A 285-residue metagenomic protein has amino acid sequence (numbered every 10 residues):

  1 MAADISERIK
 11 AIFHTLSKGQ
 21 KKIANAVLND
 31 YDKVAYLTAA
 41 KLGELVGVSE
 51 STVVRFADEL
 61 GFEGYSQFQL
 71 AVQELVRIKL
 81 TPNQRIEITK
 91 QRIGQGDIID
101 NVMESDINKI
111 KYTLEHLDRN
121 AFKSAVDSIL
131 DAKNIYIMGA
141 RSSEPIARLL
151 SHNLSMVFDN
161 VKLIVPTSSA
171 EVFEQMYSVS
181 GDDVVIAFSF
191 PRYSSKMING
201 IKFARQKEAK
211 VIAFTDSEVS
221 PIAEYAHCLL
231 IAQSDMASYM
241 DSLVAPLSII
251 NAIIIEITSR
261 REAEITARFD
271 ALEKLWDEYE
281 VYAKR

Functional and structural regions predicted by a protein language model:
A2-S6, H14-K18, K22, D32-Y36 (+3 more regions): HTH-adjacent hinge/linker in prokaryotic transcriptional regulators
N120-A132: Glycine-rich phosphate/diphosphate-binding loops that line cofactor/substrate pockets in enzymes
L130-S248, I257-R261: Glycine-rich phosphate-binding loops that contact phosphosugars or nucleotide phosphates
A263-R285: A short, charged, Gly/Pro-tolerant segment at domain boundaries
